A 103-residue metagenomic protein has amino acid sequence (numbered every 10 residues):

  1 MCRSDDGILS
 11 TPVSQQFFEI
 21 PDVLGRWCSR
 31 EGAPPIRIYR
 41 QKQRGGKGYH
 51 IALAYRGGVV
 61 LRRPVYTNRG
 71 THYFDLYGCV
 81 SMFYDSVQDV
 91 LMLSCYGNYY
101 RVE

Functional and structural regions predicted by a protein language model:
M1-L24, G32-A33, Y77, V87-E103: Amphipathic/hydrophobic helical signal segments and adjacent flexible N-terminal regions that mediate secretion
L9-P12, I20-D22, Y49, G57 (+2 more regions): Short secondary-structure boundary micro-motifs
P12-E19, I38-R44, L61-P64, G78-Y84: Short linear motifs in intrinsically disordered
R30-T71: N-terminal glycine/threonine-rich, aromatic-flanked beta-hairpin/loop signature
A52-G58, D75-S81, L93-Y99: Secondary-structure transition/turn motif
V59-G70, S81-F83, N98-E103: Short, surface-exposed loop motifs enriched in S/T, G, D/E and P with embedded aromatic residues
